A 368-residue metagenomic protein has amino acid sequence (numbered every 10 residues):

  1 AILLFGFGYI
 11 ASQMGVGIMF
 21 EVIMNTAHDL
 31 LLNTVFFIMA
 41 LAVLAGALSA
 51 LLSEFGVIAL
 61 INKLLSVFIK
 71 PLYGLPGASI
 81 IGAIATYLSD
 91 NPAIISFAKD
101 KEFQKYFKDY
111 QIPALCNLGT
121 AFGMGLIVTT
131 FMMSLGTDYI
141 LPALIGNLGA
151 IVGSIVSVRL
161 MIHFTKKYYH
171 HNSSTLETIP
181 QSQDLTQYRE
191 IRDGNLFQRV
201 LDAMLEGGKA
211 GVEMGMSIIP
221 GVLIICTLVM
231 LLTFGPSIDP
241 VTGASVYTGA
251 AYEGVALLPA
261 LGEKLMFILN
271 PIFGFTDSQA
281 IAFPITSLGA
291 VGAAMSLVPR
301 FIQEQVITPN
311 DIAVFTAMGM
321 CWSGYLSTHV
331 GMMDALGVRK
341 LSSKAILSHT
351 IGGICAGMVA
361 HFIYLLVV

Functional and structural regions predicted by a protein language model:
A1, F107-Y110, G207-L223, S342-H349: Alpha-helical transmembrane segments and their helix-start/interface "positive-inside/aromatic belt" motifs in integral
A1-S12, A42-A50, T129, N147-H163 (+3 more regions): Hydrophobic core segments of alpha-helical transmembrane domains in multi-pass membrane transport and ion-translocation
A1-S53, L60: N-terminal signal-anchor module of multipass membrane proteins
L32-M39, L65-S79, M216-S217, E253-Q279 (+1 more regions): Membrane-interfacial loop-to-helix junctions in multi-pass transporters
A45, L51-N62, D193-A290: Transmembrane helical segments that form the transport core of multi-pass membrane transport proteins
L48-G82, K99-Q104, L265-L269, F273-F275 (+1 more regions): Membrane-embedded helical hairpins/re-entrant loop segments and their flanking transmembrane helices within multi-pass
A93-R159, S287, V291-V368: C-terminal transmembrane helix pair
F164-K209: Intrinsically disordered, low-complexity non-transmembrane regions of multi-pass membrane transporters
